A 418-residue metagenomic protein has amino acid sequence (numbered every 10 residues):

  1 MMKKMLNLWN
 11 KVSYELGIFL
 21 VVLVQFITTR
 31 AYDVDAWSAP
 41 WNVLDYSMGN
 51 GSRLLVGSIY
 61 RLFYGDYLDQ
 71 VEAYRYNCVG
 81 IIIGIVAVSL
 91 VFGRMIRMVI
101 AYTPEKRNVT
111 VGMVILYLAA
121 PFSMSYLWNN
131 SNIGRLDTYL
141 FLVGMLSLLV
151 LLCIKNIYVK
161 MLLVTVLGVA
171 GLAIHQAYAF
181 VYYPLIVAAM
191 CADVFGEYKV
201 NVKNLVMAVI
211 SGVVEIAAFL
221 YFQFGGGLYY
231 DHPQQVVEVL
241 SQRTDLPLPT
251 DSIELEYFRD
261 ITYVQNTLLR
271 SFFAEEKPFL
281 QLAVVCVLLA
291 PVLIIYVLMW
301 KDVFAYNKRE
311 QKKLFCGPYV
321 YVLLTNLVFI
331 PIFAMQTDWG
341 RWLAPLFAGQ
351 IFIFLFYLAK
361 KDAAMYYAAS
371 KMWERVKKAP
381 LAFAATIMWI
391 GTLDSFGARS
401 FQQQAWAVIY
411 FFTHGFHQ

Functional and structural regions predicted by a protein language model:
V22-F26, R30, N204-I295: Membrane-lumen/periplasm interface segments of specific transmembrane helices in polyprenyl phosphate-linked
Y46-I82: Short hydrophobic/aromatic helix or loop-helix immediately within or flanking a transmembrane segment in polytopic
G49-R53, N108-L152, I174, A334-Y357 (+1 more regions): Membrane-interface micro-motifs in multi-pass membrane enzymes
I82-P104, V150: Transmembrane-helix motifs of polytopic, lipid-linked glycan transferases
M95-F122, Y158-M161: Transmembrane-helix signature of polytopic, membrane-embedded enzymes that assemble or transfer cell-envelope glycans
M145-M161, D193-K199: Membrane-interface transmembrane helices that cradle and orient dolichyl/undecaprenyl
M161-Q176, V181-V187: Membrane-interface alpha helices of multi-pass inner-membrane proteins
Y182-I210: Perimembrane helix-loop-helix junctions
